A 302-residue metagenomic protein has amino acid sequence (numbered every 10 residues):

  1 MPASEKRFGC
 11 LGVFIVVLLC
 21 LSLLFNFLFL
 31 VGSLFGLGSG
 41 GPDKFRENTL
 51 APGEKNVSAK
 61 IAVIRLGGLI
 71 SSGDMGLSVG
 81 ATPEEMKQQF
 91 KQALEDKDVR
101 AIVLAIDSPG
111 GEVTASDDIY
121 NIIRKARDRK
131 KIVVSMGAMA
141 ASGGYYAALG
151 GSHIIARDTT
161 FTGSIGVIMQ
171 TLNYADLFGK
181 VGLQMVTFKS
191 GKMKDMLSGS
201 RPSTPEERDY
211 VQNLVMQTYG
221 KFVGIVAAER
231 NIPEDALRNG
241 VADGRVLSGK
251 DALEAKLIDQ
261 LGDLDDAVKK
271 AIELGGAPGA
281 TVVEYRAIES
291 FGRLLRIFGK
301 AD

Functional and structural regions predicted by a protein language model:
M1-V134, A138-S142, G151-R157, M169-D302: N-terminal organellar transit peptides
T159-V167: Active-site loop architecture of trypsin-fold serine endopeptidases
